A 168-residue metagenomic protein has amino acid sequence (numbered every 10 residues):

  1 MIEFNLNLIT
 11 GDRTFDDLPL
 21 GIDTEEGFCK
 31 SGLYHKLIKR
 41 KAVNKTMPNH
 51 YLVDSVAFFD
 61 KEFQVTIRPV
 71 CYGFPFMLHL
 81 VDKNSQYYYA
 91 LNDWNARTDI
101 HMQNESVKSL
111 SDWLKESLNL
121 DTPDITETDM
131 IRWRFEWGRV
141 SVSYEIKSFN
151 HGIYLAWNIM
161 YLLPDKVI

Functional and structural regions predicted by a protein language model:
M1-I131, W137-V140, Y144-I168: Short helix/turn-capping signatures at newly exposed starts of structured segments
